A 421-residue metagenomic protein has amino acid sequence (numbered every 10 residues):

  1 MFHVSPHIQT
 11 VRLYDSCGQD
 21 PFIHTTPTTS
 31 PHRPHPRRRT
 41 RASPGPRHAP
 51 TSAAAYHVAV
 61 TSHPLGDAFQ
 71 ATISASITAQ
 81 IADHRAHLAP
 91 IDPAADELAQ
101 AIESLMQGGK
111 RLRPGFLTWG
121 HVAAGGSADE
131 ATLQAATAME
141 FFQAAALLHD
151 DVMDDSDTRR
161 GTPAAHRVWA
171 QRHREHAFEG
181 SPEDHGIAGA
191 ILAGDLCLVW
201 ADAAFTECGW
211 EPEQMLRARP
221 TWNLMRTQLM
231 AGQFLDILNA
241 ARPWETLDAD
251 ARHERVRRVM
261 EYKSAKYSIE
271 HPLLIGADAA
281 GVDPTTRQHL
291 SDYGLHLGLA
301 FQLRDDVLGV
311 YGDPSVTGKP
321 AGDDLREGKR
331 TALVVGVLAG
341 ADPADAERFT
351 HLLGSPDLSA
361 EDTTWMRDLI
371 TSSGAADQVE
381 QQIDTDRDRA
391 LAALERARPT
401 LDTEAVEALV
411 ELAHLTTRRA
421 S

Functional and structural regions predicted by a protein language model:
F2, Q9-C17, P21-A144, L148-H149 (+4 more regions): Conserved N-terminal diphosphate/IPP-binding helix and adjacent helical/loop segment of trans-prenyltransferase domains
T118-V122, L147, V199-E207, L274-D278 (+1 more regions): Short glycine/serine- and small hydrophobic-enriched flexible loop segments
A123-A128, A203-T221, A241-R255, L274-L290 (+1 more regions): Inter-helical turn/loop segments and adjacent helix faces that build the functional surface of alpha-helical bundle
G125, R242, L274-T285, L308-V316 (+2 more regions): C-terminal helix-coil-helix/basic helical segment that borders enzyme active sites and/or dimer interfaces and provides
T132-T162, P220-G232, K266, E270-A277 (+3 more regions): Active-site alpha-helical segments that house and flank conserved acidic catalytic motifs for diphosphate chemistry
R160-G194, E245-A265, Q288, P314-G340 (+1 more regions): Divalent-cation-assisted or electrostatically stabilized phosphate/pyrophosphate-binding catalytic cores
W210-M230, L235, L247, D283-T286 (+3 more regions): Histidine/acidic-rich helix-loop-helix segments that form or flank divalent-metal centers in metalloenzyme catalytic
T363-S421: Short hairpin/turn module used for nucleic-acid contact or packing/dimerization
